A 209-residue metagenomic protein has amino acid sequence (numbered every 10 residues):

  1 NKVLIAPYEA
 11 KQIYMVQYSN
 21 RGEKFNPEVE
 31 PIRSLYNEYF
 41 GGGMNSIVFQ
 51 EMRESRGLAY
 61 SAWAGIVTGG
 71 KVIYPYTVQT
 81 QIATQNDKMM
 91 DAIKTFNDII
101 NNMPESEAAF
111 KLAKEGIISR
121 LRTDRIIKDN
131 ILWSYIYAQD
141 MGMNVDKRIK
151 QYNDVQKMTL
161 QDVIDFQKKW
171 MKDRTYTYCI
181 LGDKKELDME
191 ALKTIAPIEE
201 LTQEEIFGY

Functional and structural regions predicted by a protein language model:
N1-I47, Q81, G208-Y209: His/Glu-based metal-binding/catalytic segments typifying zinc-dependent metallopeptidases
V3-L4, Q50, I66-T68, I164-K168: Generic recognition of flexible, low-complexity loop/linker segments
Q12-K24, F49-N102, E107-L160, D173-L181: M16 family metallopeptidases and their MPP-like homologs
E28-V29, E190-K193: Short, charged, solvent-exposed linker or helix-capping segments at domain edges/interfaces that act as flexible hinges
S34, V163, Y178: Short, conserved catalytic/metal-binding micro-motifs enriched in Asp/Glu and His
D98-E105, K193-E204: A common structural junction motif
E115, T202-Y209: Short, gly/Ser/Thr-rich active-site loops of penicillin-recognizing serine hydrolases
G182-L187: A short, acidic, flexible beta-alpha connecting loop/helix-capping segment that sits on the rim of active
